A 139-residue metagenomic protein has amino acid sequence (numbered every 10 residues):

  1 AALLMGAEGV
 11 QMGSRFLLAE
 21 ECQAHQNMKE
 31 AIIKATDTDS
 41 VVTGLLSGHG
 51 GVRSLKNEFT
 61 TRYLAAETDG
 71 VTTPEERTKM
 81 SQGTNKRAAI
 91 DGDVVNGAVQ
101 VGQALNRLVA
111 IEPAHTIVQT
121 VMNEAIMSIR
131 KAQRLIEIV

Functional and structural regions predicted by a protein language model:
A1-V139: Conserved active-site-proximal phosphate/metal-binding subdomains
